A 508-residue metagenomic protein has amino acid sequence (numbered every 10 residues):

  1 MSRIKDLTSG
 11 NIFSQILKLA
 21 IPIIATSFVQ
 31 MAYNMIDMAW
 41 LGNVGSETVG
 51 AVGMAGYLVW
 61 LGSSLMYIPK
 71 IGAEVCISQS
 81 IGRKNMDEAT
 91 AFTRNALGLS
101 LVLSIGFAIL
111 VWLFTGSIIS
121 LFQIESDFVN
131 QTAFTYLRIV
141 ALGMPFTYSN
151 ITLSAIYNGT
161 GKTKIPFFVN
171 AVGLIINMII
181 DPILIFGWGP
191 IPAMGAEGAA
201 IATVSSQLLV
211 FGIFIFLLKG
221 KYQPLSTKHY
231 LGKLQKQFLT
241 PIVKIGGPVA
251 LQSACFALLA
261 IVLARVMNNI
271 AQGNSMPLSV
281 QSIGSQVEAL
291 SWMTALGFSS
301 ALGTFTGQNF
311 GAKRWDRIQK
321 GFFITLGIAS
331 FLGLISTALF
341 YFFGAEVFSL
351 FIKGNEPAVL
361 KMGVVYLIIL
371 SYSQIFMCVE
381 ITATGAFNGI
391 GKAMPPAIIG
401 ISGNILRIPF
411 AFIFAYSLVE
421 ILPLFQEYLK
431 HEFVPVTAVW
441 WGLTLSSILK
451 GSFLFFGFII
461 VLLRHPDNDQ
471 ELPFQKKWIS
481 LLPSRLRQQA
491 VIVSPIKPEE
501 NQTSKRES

Functional and structural regions predicted by a protein language model:
M1-A20, I77-G143, I191-G246, T306-Y372 (+1 more regions): Short alpha-helical transmembrane segments in multi-pass integral membrane proteins
K18-D37, I139, G173, S206-V210 (+3 more regions): Transmembrane helical elements of multi-pass membrane transporters/channels
I24, F28, A32, I36 (+18 more regions): Generic alpha-helical transmembrane segments of integral inner-membrane proteins, especially permease/transport modules
F28, A32-G50, I119-D127, I185-M194 (+4 more regions): Helix-terminus/linker motif at the lipid-water interface of multi-pass membrane proteins
A32-M35, N43-S46, S80-R83, G159-T160 (+6 more regions): Helix-loop interface residues and adjacent transmembrane-helix termini in multi-pass membrane transporters, primarily
L41-W60, D127-T132, A196-E197, F238-I245 (+4 more regions): Interfacial/gating helices of multi-pass transporter permease domains
V49-I109, T147-P166, A264, L278-G344 (+1 more regions): Small-residue-rich hydrophobic transmembrane alpha-helices
K70, V140-N158, P166-L174, A199-G212 (+5 more regions): Short runs within selected transmembrane alpha-helices of multi-pass transporters and secretion channels
